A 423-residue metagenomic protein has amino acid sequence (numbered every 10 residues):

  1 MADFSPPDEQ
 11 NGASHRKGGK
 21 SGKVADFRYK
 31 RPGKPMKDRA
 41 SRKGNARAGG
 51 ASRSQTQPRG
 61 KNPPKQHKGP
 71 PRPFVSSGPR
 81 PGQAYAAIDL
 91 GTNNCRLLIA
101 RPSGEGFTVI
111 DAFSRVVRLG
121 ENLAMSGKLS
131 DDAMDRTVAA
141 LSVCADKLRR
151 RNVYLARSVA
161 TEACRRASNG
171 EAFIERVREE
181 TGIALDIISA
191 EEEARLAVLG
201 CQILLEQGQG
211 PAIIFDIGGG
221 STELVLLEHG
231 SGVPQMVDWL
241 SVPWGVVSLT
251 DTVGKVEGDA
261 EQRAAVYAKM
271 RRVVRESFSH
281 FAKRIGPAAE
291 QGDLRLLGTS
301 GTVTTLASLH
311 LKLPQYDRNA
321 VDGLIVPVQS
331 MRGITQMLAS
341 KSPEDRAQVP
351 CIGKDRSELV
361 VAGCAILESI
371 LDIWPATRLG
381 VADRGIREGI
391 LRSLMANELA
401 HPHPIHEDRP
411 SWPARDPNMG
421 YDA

Functional and structural regions predicted by a protein language model:
A2-D3, R16-R53, P58-A160, C164-R178 (+3 more regions): Conserved phosphate-binding loops in N-terminal lobes of ATP-dependent enzymes of the actin/Hsp70/sugar-kinase
D3-D8, R16, F27, N122-S142 (+5 more regions): Helical "lid/coupling" subdomains associated with nucleotide-phosphate turnover
S76-F107, C201, G208-D238, V242 (+1 more regions): Gly/Thr-rich phosphate-binding beta-strand-loop-beta motif of the actin/hexokinase/Hsp70
G78-R80, Y85, D89-L90, A100-V109 (+12 more regions): Homeobox/homeodomain signature
T92-S103, K128-M134, N152-A160, E223-P234 (+3 more regions): Short, mixed-charge, low-aromatic patches
R150-R151, V177-E179, I203-Q207, I214-D216: Short, charge-rich binding segments
S158-T161, E191-R195, I217-G219: Short, glycine/charge-rich beta-strand/loop segments that flank catalytic centers and engage negatively charged groups
